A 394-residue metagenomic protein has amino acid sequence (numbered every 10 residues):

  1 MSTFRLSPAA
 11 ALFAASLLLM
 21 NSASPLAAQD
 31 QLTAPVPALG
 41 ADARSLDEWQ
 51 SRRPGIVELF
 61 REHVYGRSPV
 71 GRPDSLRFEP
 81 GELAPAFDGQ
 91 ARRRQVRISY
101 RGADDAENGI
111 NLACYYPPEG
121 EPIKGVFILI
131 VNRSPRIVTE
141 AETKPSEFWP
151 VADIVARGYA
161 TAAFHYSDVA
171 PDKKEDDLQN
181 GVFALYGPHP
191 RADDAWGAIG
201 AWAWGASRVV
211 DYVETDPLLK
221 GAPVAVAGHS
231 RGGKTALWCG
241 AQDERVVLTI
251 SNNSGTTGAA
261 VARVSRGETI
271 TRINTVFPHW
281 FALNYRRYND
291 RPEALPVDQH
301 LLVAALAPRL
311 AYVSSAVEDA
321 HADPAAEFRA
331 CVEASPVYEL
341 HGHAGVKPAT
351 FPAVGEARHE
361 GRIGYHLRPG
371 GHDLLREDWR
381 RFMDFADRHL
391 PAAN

Functional and structural regions predicted by a protein language model:
L26-S68: N-terminal pre-domain segments of enzymes
S68-G120: N-terminal cap/lid segment of alpha/beta-hydrolase-fold proteins
L112-A113, P122-N132: Short beta-strand element of the alpha/beta-hydrolase
L129-T215, A262-R263: Cap/lid segment of the alpha/beta-hydrolase catalytic domain
S134, V138, R208-E268, R272 (+3 more regions): Primarily recognizes the serine-hydrolase "nucleophile elbow" in alpha/beta-hydrolase and SGNH/GDSL folds
L185, S251-L302, D323-T350: Mobile cap/lid helix-loop segments that gate and shape the active-site cleft of serine hydrolases
A307-A322, P369: Conserved strand-to-loop "acid loop" that flanks and positions the catalytic carboxylate
V332-N394: C-terminal catalytic histidine-bearing segment of alpha/beta-hydrolase fold enzymes
